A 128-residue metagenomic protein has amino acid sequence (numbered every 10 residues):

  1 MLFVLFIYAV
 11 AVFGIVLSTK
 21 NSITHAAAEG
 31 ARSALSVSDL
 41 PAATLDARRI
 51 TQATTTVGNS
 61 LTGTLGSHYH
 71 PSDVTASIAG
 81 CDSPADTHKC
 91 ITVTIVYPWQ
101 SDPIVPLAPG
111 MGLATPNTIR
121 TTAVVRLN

Functional and structural regions predicted by a protein language model:
M1-N59: Alpha-helical assembly-interface signal, strongest on the long, hydrophobic N-terminal helix that forms
I23, D82, W99-S101: Residues that cap or initiate secondary-structure elements
S36, L40, T94-N128: Low-complexity, S/T/G/P-rich flexible repeat/linker segments used as non-globular hinges and stalks within
T44-S83: Extracellular/periplasmic head regions of type IV pilus-like filament subunits
A85-T92: A short, glycine/Asx- and small/polar-enriched loop/turn that sits immediately N-terminal to a beta-strand
